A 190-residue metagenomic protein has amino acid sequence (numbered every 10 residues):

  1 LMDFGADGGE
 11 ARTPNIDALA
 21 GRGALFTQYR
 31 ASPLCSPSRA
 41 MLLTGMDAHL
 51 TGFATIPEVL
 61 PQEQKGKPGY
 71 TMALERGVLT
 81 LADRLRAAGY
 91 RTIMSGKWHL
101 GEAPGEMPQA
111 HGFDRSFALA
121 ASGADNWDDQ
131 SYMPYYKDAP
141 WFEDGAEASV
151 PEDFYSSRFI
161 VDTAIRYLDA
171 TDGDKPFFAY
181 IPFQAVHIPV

Functional and structural regions predicted by a protein language model:
L1-V190: Formylglycine-dependent sulfatase
